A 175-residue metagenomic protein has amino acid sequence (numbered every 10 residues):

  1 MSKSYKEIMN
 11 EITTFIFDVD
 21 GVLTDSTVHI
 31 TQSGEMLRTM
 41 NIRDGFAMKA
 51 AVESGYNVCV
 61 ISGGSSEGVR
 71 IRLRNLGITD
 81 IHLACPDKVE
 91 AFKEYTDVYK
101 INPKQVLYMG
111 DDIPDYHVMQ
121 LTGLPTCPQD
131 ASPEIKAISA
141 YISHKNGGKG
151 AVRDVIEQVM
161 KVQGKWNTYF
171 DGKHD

Functional and structural regions predicted by a protein language model:
M1-F17, K165-D175: Non-catalytic pre-domain segments flanking phosphatase-related domains
E11-T13, Y56, K104-Q105: Short coil/turn segments at beta-strand junctions that form active-site/ligand-binding loops
E11-V28, M119, V152: Asp-based phosphoryl-transfer active-site loop
V22, M48-R72, L83: Substrate-recognition element of Asp-dependent hydrolases with the DxDx(T/V) motif
L23-T31, R70-L76: Short, basic/glycine-rich phosphate-binding loops at helix/coil junctions that contact nucleotide phosphates
T27-K49: Basic, amphipathic juxtamembrane/active-site segments that coordinate anionic phosphate or diphosphate groups
G34-R38, N75, D80-H82, V89-D175: Mg2+-dependent phosphoryl-transfer enzymes with acidic/Ser/Thr/Gly-rich catalytic loops
